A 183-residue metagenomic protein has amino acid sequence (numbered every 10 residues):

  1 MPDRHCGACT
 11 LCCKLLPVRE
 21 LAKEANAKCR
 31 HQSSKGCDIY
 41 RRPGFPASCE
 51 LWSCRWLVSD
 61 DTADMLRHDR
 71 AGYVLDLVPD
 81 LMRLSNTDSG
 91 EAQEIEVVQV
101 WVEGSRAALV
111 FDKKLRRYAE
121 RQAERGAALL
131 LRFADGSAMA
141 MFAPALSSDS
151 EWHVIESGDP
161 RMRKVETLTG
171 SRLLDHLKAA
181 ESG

Functional and structural regions predicted by a protein language model:
M1-G183: Short loop/turn segments that flank or connect secondary-structure elements
